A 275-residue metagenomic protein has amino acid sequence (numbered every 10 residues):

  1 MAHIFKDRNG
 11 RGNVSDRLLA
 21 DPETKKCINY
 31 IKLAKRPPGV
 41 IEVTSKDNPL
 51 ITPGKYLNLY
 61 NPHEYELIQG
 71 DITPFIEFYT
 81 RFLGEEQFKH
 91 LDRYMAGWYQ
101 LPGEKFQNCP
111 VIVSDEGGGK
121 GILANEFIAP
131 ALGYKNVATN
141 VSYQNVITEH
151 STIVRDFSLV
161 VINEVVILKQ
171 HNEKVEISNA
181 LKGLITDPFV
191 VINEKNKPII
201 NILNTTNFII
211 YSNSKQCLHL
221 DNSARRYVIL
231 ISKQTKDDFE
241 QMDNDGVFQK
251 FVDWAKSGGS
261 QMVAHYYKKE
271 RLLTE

Functional and structural regions predicted by a protein language model:
M1-T80: Extended, charged/polar low-complexity intrinsically disordered regions
D47-V165, V175-I177, Y267-K268, L272: P-loop NTPase catalytic core of nucleic-acid-dependent motor ATPases
I153-R155, N193-Y211: AAA+/SF3 P-loop NTPase mechanochemical coupling elements
D156-S158, N204-N207, N222-V228: Short glycine-/polar-rich loops that comprise or flank the Walker A/P-loop and associated switch/sensor motifs
E164-V166, P188, S214-K215: Conserved Walker B
V175-I200: Conserved catalytic/switch belt of AAA+ P-loop NTPases
L218-D238: A short helix-turn-beta junction within AAA+ P-loop NTPase domains corresponding to the substrate/partner-engaging
A255-E275: Conserved AAA+ ATPase small/helical "lid" subdomain
